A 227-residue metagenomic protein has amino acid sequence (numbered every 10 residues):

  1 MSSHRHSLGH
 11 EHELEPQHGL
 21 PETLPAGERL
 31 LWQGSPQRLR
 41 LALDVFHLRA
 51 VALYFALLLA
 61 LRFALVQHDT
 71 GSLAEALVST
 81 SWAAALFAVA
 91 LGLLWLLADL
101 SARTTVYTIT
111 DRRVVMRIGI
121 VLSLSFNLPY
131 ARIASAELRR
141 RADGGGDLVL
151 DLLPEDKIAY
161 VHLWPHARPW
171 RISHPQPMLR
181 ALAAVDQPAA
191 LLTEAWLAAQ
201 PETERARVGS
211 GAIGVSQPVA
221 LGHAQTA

Functional and structural regions predicted by a protein language model:
S2-H6, A142-T226: A membrane-cytosol interface segment of integral membrane proteins
S3-G34: Short, charged cytosolic
A26, A56-L57, N127: Long, distal/terminal scaffolding or interaction modules with repetitive or compositionally biased sequence
L31-Q33, T108, V149: Soluble periplasmic/extracytoplasmic beta-strand elements of cell-envelope proteins
W32, V114, P188: Residue-level signature of catalytic and energy-coupling elements of molecular machines, predominantly ATP/GTP-dependent
G34, D111, I118, R140 (+2 more regions): Flexible glycine-/small-residue-rich
L39-T104, T226-A227: Alpha-helical transmembrane spans
V89-S135: Conserved beta-hairpin
